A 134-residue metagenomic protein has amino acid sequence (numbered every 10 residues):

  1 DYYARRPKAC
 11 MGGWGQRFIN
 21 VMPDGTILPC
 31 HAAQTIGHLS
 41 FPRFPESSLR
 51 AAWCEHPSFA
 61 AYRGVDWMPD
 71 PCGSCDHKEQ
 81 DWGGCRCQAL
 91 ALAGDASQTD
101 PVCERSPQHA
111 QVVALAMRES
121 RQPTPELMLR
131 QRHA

Functional and structural regions predicted by a protein language model:
D1-A9: Short catalytic-site patches enriched in acidic/histidine residues that coordinate or position cofactors/metals
D1-Y2, T26, H31-H77, D81-W82: C-terminal accessory region of radical SAM enzymes
C10, I36, Y62, C85 (+1 more regions): Short clusters of hydrophobic/aromatic residues that line enzyme substrate/ligand-binding pockets
M11-Q16: Short, small/polar residue-rich loop motifs at catalytic or cofactor-binding pockets
V21-M22: Short, acidic, Ser/Thr-enriched surface-loop or helix-capping motifs
G64-V65, R118-R121: Short, flexible loop/turn segments with low-complexity composition
D66-A114: Cysteine-cluster motifs in flexible loop/terminal segments that predominantly coordinate metals
E79, S120-A134: Short flanking/linker segments adjacent to small metal-binding domains or redox-active Cys/His motifs
